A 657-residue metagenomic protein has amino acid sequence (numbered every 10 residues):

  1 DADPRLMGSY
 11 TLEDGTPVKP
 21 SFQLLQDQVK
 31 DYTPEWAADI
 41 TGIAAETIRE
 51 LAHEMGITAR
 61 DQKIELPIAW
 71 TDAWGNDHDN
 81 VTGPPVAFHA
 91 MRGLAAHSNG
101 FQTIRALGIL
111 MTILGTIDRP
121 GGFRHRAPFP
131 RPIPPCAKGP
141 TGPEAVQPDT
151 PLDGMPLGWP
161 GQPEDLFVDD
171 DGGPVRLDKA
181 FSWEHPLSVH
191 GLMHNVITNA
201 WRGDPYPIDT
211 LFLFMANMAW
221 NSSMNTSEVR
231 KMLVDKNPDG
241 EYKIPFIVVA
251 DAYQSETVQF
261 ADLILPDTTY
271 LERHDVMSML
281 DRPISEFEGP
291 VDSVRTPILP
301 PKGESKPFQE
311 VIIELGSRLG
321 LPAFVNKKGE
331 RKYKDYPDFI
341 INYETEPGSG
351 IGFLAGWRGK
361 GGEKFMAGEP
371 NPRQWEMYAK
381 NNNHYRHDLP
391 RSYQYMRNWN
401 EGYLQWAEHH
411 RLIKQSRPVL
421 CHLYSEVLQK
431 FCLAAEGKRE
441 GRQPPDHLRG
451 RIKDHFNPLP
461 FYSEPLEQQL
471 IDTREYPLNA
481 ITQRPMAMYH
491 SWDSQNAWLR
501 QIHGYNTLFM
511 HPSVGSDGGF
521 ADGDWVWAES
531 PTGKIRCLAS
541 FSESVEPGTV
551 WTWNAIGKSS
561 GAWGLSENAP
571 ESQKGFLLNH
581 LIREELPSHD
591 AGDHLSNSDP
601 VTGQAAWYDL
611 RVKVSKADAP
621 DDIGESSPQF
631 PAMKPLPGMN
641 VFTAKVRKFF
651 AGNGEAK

Functional and structural regions predicted by a protein language model:
D1-N76, N80-V81: Long, well-ordered, tryptophan-enriched scaffold segments
P17-S21, V29-W36, H89-L94, F214 (+1 more regions): Flexible glycine/proline-enriched surface loops and loop-helix/loop-strand junctions
D39-I43, M91-H97, A127-I133, N217-M218: Conserved short loop/turn motifs at secondary-structure junctions
E54-M55, T71-W74, M91, R124-P134 (+2 more regions): A glycine-rich phosphate-binding loop feature that marks nucleotide/adenosyl-phosphate handling sites
Q62-P67, D118-H125, V325-R331: Flexible, glycine/charged-enriched surface loops at secondary-structure junctions
G108-F260, T269, D275, R282 (+1 more regions): Extended redox/cofactor-interaction regions of prokaryotic respiratory oxidoreductases
K243-P245, A250-A252, D267-P300, F541 (+1 more regions): Catalytic or ion-translocation cores adjacent to nucleophile or general acid/base/metal-coordination motifs in diverse
T296-I298, K302, K306-M366, S491-F509 (+1 more regions): Long, contiguous, secondary-structure-rich segments that constitute the structural scaffold of globular domains
